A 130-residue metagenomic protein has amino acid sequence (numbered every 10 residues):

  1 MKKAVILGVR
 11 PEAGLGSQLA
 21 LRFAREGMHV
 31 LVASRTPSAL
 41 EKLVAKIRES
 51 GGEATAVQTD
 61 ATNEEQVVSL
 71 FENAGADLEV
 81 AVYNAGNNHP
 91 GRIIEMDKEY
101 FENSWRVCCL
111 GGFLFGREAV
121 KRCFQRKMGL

Functional and structural regions predicted by a protein language model:
M1-L31: Canonical Rossmann dinucleotide-binding motif of NAD(H)/NADP(H)-dependent dehydrogenases/reductases, specifically
K2, G52-E53, D77-L78, C123-L130: Active-site loop of short-chain dehydrogenase/reductase
P11, V80, G86-H89: Flexible cofactor-recognition loop at the NAD(P)H-binding site of Rossmann-like short-chain dehydrogenase/reductase
M28-K42: Conserved glycine-rich Rossmann-like NAD(P)H-binding loop of the short-chain dehydrogenase/reductase
S38, Q58-S69, K98: The beta1-alpha1 cofactor-binding region of Rossmann-like NAD(H)/NADP(H)-dependent oxidoreductases
V57-Q58, R106: Conserved residues in the N-terminal Rossmann fold of short-chain dehydrogenase/reductase
L78, N87, I94-F113: Catalytic Tyr-X3-Lys loop
G116-R117: A short, exposed helix-loop element centered on a Lys and neighboring polar residues
